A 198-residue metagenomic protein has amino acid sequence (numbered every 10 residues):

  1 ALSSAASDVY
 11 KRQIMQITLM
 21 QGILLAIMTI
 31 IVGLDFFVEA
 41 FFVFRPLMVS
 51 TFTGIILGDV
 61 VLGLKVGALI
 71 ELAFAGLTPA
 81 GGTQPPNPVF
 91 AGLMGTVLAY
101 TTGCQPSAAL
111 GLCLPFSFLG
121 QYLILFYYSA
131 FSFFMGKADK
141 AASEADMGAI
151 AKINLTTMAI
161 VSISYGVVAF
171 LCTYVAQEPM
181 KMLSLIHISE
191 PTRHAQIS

Functional and structural regions predicted by a protein language model:
A1-Q13, I186-I197: Single conserved hydrophobic/aromatic residue that forms the stacking wall/gate of nucleotide- or nucleobase-binding
M15-F90: Hydrophobic transmembrane alpha-helices
Q16-I17, V38, F42, G58 (+6 more regions): Juxtamembrane/transmembrane-helix boundary motifs in multi-pass membrane proteins
T18-G22, M28-I31, P85-T102, S107 (+3 more regions): Transmembrane alpha-helical segments and their short flanking loops that form helix-hairpins/helix-helix interfaces
L24-M28, P46, S50, G54 (+9 more regions): Alpha-helical transmembrane segments in multi-pass membrane proteins
L34-V38, T102-S107, A169-L185, R193 (+1 more regions): Transmembrane helix-loop junctions in multi-pass membrane proteins
V60, A68-K137: Hydrophobic, small-residue-rich transmembrane alpha-helices and their short perimembrane loops in multi-pass membrane
L110-L185, S189: Helix-loop-helix junctions within the multi-pass membrane cores of secondary transporters/permeases
